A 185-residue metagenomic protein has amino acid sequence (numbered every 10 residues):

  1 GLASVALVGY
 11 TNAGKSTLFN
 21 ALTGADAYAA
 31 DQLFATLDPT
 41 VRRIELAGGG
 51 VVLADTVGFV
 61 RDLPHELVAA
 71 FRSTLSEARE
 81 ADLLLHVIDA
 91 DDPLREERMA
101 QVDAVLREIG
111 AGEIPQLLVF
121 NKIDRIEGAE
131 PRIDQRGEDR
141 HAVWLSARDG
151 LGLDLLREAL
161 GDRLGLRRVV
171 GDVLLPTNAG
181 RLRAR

Functional and structural regions predicted by a protein language model:
G1-A13, F19-N20, G24, A35 (+3 more regions): C-terminal-of-GTPase-core extension/linker across diverse P-loop GTPases
G1-L84: Conserved G1/Walker A P-loop phosphate-binding module
T56, A90, K122: Walker B catalytic acidic pair
L67, E97-R98: Residues at alpha-helix caps and immediate loop-helix transition turns in enzyme cores, especially N- and C-cap
L67-D92, A104-A111, S146: Inter-motif core of Ras-like GTPase G domains
